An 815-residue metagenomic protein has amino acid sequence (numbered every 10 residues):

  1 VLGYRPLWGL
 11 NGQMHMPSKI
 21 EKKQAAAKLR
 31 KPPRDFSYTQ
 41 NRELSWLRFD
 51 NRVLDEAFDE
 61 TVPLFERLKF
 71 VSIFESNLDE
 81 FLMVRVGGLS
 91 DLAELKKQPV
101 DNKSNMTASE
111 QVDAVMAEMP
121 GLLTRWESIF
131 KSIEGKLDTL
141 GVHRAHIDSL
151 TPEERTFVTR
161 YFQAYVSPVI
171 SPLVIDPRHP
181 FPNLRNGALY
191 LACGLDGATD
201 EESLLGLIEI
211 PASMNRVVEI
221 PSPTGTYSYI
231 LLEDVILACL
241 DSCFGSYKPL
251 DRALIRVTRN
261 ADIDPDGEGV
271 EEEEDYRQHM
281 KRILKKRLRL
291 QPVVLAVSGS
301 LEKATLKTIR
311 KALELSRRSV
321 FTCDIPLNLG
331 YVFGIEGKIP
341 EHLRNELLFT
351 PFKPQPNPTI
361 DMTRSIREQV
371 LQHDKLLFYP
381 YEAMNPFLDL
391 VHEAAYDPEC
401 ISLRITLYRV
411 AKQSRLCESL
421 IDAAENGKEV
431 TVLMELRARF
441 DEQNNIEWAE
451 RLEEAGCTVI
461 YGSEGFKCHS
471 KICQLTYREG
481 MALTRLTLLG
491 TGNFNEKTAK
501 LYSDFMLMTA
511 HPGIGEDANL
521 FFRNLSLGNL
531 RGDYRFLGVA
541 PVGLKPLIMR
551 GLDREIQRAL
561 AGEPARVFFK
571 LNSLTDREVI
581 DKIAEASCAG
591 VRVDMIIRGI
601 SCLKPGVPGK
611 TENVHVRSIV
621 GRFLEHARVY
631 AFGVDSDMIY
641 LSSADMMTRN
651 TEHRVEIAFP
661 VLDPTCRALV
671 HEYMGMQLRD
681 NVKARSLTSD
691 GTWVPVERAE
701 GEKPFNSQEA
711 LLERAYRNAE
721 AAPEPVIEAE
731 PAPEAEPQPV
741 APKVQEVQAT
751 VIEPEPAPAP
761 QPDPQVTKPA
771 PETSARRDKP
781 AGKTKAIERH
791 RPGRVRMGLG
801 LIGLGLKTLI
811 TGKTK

Functional and structural regions predicted by a protein language model:
L2-P6: Ser/Thr/Pro/Gly-rich low-complexity, intrinsically disordered segments
W8-V567, E585, A589, S601-K815: N-terminal localization/anchoring segments of enzymes in phospholipid and broader phosphate metabolism
R577: Active-site glycine- and acidic-residue-rich loops that bind and position anionic ligands or nucleotide-like cofactors
R592-I596: Hydrophobic alpha/beta core scaffold segments
